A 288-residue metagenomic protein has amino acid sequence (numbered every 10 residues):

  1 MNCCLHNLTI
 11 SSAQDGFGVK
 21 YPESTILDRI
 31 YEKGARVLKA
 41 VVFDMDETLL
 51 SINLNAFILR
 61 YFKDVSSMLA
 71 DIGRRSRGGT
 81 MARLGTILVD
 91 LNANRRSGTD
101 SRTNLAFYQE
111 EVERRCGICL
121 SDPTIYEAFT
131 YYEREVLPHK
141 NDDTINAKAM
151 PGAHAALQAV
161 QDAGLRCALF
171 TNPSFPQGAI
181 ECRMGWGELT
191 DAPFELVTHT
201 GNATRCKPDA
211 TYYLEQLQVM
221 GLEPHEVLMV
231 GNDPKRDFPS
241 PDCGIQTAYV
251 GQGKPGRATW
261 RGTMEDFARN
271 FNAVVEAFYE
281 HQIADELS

Functional and structural regions predicted by a protein language model:
N2-V41, Q158-Q161, F170, S174-F175 (+1 more regions): Asp-based, Mg2+/Mn2+-dependent phosphohydrolase catalytic module
Y21, T25-T86: Active-site neighborhood of HAD-like aspartate-dependent phosphohydrolases
T48-L54, A93-S97, R166-A168: A ubiquitous short alpha-helical element
L49-N53, T144, F170, R205-C206: A generic structural signal for short coil/turn motifs at secondary-structure boundaries
L54-F57, Y61, A149, A179-C182 (+1 more regions): Residues at alpha-helix caps and immediate loop-helix transition turns in enzyme cores, especially N- and C-cap
A56-V65, S101-E113, S174-F175: Short acidic alpha-helix initiation/capping motifs at coil-to-helix transition points, especially at protein N-termini
G79, T86-V136: A metal-dependent, Asp-based hydrolase signature
S101-A106, I118, L137-A168: Short, acidic loop-to-helix structural element flanking the phosphoryl-transfer center in phosphate-processing enzymes
